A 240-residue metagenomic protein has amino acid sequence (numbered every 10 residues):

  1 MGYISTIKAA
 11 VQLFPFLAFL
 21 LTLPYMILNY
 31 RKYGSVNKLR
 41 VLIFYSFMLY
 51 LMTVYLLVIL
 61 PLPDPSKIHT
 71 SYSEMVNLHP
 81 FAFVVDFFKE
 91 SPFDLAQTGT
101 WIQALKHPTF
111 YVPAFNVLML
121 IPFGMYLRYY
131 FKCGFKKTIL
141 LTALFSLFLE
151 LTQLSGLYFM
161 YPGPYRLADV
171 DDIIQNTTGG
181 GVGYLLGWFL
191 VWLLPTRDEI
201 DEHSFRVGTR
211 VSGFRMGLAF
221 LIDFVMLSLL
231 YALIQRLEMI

Functional and structural regions predicted by a protein language model:
M1-P164, G181-I240: Bulky hydrophobic segments
L167-G181: Alpha-helical transmembrane segments
